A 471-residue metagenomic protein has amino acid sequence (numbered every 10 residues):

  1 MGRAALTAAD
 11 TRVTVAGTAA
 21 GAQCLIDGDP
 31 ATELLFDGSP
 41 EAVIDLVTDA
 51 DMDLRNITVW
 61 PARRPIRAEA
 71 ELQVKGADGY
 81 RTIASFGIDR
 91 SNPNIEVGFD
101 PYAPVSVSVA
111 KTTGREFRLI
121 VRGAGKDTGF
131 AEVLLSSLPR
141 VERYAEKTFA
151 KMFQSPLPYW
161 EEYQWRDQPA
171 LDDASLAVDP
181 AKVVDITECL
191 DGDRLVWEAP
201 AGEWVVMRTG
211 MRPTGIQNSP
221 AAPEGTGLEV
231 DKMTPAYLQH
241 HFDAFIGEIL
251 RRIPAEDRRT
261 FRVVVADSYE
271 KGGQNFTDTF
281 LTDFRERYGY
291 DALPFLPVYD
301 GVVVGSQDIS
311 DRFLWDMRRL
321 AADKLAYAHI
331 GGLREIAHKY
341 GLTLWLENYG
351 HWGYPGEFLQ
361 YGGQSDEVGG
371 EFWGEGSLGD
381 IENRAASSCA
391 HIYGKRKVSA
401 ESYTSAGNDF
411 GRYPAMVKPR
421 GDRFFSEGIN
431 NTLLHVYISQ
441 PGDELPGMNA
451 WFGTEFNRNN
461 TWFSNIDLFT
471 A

Functional and structural regions predicted by a protein language model:
M1-C24, L34-D37, L46, M52-N56 (+10 more regions): Carbohydrate-binding surfaces of carbohydrate-active enzymes
A4, A68-G76, P169-A177, A181: Extended low-complexity, serine/threonine- and proline-enriched intrinsically disordered segments
C24, V97-Y102, F153-R252, L281-A321 (+1 more regions): Active-site-adjacent "subsite" loops/lids of carbohydrate-active enzymes
A31-A42, N94-P101: Extracellular beta-rich ligand/substrate-recognition surface
A42-I44, A68, V105: Residue-level marker for the onset of beta-strands and adjacent loop->beta junctions in well-ordered domains
L46, R118-G123, V206-M211: Short, hydrophobic/aromatic-enriched beta-strand segments in well-ordered soluble domains
L54, G114, G125-S175: Exposed low-complexity, polar/acidic, P/S/T/G-rich flexible segments that act as propeptides, protease-susceptible
F86-D127: Beta-sandwich interaction modules
